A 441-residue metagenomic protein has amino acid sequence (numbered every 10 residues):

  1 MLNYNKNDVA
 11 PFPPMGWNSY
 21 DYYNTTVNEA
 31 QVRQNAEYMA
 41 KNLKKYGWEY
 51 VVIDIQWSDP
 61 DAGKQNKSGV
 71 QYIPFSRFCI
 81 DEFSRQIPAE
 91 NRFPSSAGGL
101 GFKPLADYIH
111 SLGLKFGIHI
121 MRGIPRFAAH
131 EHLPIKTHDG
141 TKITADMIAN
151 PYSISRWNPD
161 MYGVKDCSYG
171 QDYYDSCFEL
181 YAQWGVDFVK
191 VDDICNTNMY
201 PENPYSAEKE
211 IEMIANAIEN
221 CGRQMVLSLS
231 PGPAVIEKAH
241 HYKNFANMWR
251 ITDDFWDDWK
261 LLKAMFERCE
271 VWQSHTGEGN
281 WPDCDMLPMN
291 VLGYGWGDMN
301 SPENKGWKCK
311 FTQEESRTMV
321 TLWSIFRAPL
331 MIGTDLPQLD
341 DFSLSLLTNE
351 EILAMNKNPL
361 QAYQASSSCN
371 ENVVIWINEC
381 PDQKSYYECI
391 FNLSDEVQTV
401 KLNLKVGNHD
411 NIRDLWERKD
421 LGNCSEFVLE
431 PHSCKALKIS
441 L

Functional and structural regions predicted by a protein language model:
M1-R33, Y38: N-terminal module-boundary/linker segments of secreted carbohydrate-active enzymes
P14-S19, E49-D54, K115-I120, D187-D192 (+6 more regions): Structural recognition of the beta-strand scaffold that forms the well-ordered cores of secreted hydrolase catalytic
A40-N203: Aromatic-lined carbohydrate-binding/catalytic grooves of carbohydrate-active enzymes
L114-A129, A215, E219-I236: Aromatic-lined carbohydrate-recognition surfaces of secreted/lumenal glycan-active proteins
D160-K165, D172, N220, Q224-D335: Glycan-recognition surfaces
R317, W323-F326, M331-G333, C369-G407: Carbohydrate-binding surface patches
T318-S366: Catalytic cores of secreted or luminal carbohydrate-active enzymes
N423-L441: C-terminal beta-strand-rich structural cap/linker in extracellular carbohydrate-active enzymes
